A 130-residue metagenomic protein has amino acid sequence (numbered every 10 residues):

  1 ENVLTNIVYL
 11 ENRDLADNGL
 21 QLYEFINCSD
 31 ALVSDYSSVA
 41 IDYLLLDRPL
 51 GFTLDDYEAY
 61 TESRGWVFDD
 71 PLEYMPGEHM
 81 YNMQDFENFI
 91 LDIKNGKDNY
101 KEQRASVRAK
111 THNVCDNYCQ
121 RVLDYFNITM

Functional and structural regions predicted by a protein language model:
E1-I41: Donor nucleotide-activated moiety binding/catalytic core segment of transferases that use nucleotide-activated donors
V3-L4, S38-T111: Catalytic binding pocket for nucleotide-activated donors in carbohydrate/polymer assembly enzymes
R13-A16, P76-G77, N113: Short N-terminal micro-motifs specific to bacterial/archaeal maturation and metal-cluster initiation sites
D17-L20, Y81, N117: Short coil/turn linker and secondary-structure boundary residues
C28, D85-N88, R121, Y125: Alpha-helical elements of Rossmann-like donor-binding domains used by nucleotide-donor carbohydrate transfer enzymes
C115-M130: C-terminal alpha-helical cap of glycosyltransferases
